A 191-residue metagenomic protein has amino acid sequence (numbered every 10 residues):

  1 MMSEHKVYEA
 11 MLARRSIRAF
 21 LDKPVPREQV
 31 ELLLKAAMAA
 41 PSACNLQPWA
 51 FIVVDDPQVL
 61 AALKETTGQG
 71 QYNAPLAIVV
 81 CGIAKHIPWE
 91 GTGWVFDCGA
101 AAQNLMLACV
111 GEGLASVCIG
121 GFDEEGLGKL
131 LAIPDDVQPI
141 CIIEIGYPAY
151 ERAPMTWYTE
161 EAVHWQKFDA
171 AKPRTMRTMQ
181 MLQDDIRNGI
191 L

Functional and structural regions predicted by a protein language model:
M1-L191: Acidic, surface-exposed loops and disordered segments
